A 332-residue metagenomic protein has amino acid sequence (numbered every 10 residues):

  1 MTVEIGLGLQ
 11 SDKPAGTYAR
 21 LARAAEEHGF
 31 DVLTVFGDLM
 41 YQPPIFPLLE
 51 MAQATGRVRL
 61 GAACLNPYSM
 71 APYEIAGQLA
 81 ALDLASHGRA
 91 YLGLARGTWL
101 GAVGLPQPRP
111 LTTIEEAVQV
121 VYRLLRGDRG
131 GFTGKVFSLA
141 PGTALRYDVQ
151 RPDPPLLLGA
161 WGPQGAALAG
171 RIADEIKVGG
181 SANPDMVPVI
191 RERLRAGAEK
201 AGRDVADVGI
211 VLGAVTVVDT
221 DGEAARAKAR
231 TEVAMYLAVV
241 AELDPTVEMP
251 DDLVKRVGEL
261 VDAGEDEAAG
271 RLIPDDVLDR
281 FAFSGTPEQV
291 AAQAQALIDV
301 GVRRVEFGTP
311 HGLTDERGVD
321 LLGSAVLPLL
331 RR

Functional and structural regions predicted by a protein language model:
M1-R332: Active-site-adjacent structural elements that line small-molecule/cofactor binding pockets in enzymes
